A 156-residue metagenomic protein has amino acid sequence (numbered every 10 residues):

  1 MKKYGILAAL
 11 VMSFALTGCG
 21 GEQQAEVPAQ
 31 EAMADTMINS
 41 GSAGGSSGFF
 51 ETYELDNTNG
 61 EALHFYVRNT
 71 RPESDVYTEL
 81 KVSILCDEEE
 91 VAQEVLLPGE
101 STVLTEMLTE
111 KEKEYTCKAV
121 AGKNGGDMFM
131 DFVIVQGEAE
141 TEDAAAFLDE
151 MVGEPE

Functional and structural regions predicted by a protein language model:
M1-G5: Positively charged n-region of N-terminal signal peptides that target proteins for export
A15-G18: C-terminal motif of bacterial Sec signal peptides marking the signal peptidase cleavage site
G21-N57, E138-E156: Transition segment at domain starts
G44-T78: Short, surface-exposed binding/anchoring microloops in extracellular/periplasmic proteins
T52-E54, T102-T109: Exposed aromatic-hydrophobic patches
E61-Y66, M107-G125: Noncatalytic modules at the cell exterior or secretory-pathway interfaces, chiefly beta-strand-rich lectin/adhesion
D75-E94, V133: Short, surface-exposed beta-strand/strand-loop-strand elements in extracellular ectodomains
V76-L80, K123-D149: Edge beta-strands of jelly-roll/beta-sandwich modules across compartments, strongly enriched in secreted/luminal
